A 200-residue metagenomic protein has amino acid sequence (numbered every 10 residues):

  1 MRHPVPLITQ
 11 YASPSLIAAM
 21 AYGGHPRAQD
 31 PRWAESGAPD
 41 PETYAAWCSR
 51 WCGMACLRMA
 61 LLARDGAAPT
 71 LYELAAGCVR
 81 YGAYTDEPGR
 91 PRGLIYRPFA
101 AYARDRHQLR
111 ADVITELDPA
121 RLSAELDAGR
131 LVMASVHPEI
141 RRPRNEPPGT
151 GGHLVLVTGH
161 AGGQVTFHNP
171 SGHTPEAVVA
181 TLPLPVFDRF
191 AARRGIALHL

Functional and structural regions predicted by a protein language model:
M1-R90: Active-site-adjacent structural segments surrounding the nucleophilic cysteine of cysteine proteases and isopeptidases
V5, I17-P26, P31-A34, P39-P41 (+5 more regions): Noncatalytic regulatory segments and standalone regulatory/sensor domains
G53-C56, I95, F99, D118 (+1 more regions): Stable alpha-helical elements in mature extracytoplasmic
R58, P138, S171: Residue-level signal for short, function-critical loop segments
G82-T115: Mid-length scaffold segments of soluble, non-membrane domains
I114-H168, H199: Active-site-adjacent substructure of cysteine-protease-like catalytic cores
